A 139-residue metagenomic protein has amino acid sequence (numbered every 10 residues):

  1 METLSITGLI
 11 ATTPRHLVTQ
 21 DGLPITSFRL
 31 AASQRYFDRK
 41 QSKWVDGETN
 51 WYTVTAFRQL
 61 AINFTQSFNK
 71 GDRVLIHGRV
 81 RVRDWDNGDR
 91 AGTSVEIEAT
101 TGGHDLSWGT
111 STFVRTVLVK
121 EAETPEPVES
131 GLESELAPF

Functional and structural regions predicted by a protein language model:
M1, V18-G22, Q41-W44, H104-F139: Acidic, gly/ser/pro-rich intrinsically disordered tails
L4-D46, A91-T93: Core FKBP-type peptidyl-prolyl cis-trans isomerase
S5-T12, L30, K70-R81, A99: OB-fold and OB-like beta-barrel modules that bind single-stranded nucleic acids
T13, S33-R35, R83-W85, G102-H104: Short coil/turn motifs at secondary-structure junctions
S27-A31, T53-T55, I97-E98: Short, acidic/hydrophobic/Gly-rich beta-strand patch recurrent on exposed beta strands that often constitutes part
Q41-Q66: A beta-strand/beta-hairpin structural motif
F57-G92, L106: Beta-rich strand-turn-strand
S94-H104: A short hydrophobic beta-strand segment most commonly corresponding to one strand of the jelly-roll/cupin
